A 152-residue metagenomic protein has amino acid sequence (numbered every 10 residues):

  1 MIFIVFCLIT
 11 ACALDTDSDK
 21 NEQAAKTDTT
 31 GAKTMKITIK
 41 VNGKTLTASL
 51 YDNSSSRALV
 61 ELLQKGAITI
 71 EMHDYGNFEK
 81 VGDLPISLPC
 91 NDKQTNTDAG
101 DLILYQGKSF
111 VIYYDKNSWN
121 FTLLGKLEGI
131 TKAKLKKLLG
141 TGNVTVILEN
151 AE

Functional and structural regions predicted by a protein language model:
M1-F3: Sec-dependent signal peptide recognition, specifically the positively charged N-region followed immediately by
L8-A11: C-terminal motif of bacterial Sec signal peptides marking the signal peptidase cleavage site
A13-T16: Bacterial signal peptide processing site
S18-A24, N42-K44, L63, A99: Phosphate-binding glycine-rich loops and adjacent basic patches that engage nucleotide phosphates, nucleic-acid
D19-K36: N-terminal, intrinsically disordered, polar/charged segments of Gram-positive cell-envelope systems that serve as
A32-T34, T45, S54, D98 (+2 more regions): Extracytoplasmic
T34-N77: N-terminal secretory signal peptides
L63-E152: Glycine-rich active-site loops that engage anionic ligands at enzyme catalytic sites
